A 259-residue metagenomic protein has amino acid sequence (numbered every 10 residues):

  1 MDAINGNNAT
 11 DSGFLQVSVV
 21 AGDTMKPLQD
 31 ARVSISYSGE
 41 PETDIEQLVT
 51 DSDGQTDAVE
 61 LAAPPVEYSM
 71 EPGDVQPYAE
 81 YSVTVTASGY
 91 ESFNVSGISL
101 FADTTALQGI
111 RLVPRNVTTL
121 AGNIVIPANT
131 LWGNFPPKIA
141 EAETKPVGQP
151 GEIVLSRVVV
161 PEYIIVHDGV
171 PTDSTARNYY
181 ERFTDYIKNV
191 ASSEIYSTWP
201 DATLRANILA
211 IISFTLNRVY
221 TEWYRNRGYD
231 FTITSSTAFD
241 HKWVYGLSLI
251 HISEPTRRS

Functional and structural regions predicted by a protein language model:
M1-L28, L48: Beta-strand-rich domain onsets/edges
M1-N8, D57, F93-G133: Extracellular beta-sheet/turn segments enriched in Thr/Pro/Gly and aliphatic residues
D23-I45, D51-S52: Short, ordered, surface-exposed loop/turn motifs in non-cytosolic proteins
P41-S69: Short, acidic Ser/Thr/Gly-rich low-complexity loop/linker segments typical of extracellular and cell-surface proteins
P65-S96: A short, solvent-exposed loop/turn motif at the edges and junctions of modular extracellular/periplasmic domains
I164-S174, R182-P200, S235: Acidic/histidine-rich, surface-exposed loop or edge segments in extracytoplasmic proteins
A191-Y196, L209-T221: Sec-exported extracytoplasmic/periplasmic mature domains
S248-S259: Residue-level detector of conserved catalytic or cofactor/ligand-binding positions in enzyme active sites
